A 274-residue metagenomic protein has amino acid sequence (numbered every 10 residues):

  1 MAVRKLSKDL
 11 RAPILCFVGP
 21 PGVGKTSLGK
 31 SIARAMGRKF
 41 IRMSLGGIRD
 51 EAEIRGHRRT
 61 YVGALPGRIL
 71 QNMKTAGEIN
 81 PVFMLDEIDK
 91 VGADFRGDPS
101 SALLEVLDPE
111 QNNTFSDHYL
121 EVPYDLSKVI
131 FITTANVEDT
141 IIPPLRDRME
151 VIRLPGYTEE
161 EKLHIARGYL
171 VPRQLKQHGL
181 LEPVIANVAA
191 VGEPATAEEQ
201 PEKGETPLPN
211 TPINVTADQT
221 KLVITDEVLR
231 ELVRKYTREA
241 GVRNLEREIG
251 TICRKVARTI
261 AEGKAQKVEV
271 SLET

Functional and structural regions predicted by a protein language model:
M1-P13: Pre-Walker A (pre-P-loop) alpha-helix and adjacent loop at the N terminus of AAA/AAA+ ATPase modules, a conserved
R11-M43: Walker A/P-loop
G19, G56, E87: The Walker A (P-loop) glycine that initiates the GxxxxGKT/S ATP-binding motif of P-loop NTPases
A35-A64, N72: AAA+/P-loop NTPase substrate/partner-engagement loops
A76-N80, D98-S101, S116-A135, V223-T225 (+1 more regions): AAA+/SF3 P-loop NTPase mechanochemical coupling elements
G77, V137-D147, V151-V191, E199-K203 (+2 more regions): Conserved C-terminal "switch" segment of AAA+ ATPases
E87-P123: Conserved catalytic/switch belt of AAA+ P-loop NTPases
D89-A93, T140, V151, T251: Residues immediately C-terminal
